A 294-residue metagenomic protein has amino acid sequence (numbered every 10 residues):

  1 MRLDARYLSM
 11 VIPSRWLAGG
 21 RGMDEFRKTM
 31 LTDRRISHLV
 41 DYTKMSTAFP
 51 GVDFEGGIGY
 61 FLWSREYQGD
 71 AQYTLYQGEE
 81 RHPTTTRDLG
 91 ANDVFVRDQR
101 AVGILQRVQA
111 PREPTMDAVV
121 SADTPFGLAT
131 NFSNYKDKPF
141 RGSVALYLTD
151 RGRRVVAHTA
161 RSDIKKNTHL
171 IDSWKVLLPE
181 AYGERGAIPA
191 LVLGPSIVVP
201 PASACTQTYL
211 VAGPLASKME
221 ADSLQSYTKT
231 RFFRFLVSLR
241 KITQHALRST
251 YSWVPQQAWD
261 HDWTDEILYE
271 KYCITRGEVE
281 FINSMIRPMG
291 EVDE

Functional and structural regions predicted by a protein language model:
M1-T47, F61, L224: Conserved Class I SAM-dependent methyltransferase catalytic core
P13, K229, S284-R287: Short amphipathic alpha-helical surface patches that mediate protein-protein
L17-A18, R185-A187, M289: Flexible loop/turn segments at secondary-structure boundaries
M45-R276: C-terminal substrate-recognition regions of SAM-dependent nucleic acid methyltransferases
L224, E280-N283: A structural signal for short hydrophobic/aromatic patches embedded in well-ordered alpha helices
I282-E294: Short, amphipathic C-terminal "tail helix"
